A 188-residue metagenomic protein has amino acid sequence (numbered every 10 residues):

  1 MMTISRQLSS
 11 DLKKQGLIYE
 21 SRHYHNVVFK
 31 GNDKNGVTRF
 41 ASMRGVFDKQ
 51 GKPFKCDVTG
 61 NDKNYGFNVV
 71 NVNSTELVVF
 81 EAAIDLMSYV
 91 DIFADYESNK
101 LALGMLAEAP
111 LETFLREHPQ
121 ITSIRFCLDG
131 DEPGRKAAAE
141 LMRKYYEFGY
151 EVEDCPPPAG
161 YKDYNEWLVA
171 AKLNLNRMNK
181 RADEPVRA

Functional and structural regions predicted by a protein language model:
M1-T3, N32, I92, W167: Generic structural signal for bulky hydrophobic/aromatic residues embedded in well-ordered secondary structure
M1-V27, N35, A182-A188: TOPRIM metal-binding catalytic domain and adjacent DNA-binding surface shared by DnaG-type primases
S9, L86, M142: Short glycine-/small-residue-rich flexible loop motifs, especially phosphate/cofactor-binding loops
D11, G66, D163-W167: Residue-level preference for alpha-helix termini and adjacent loops
K13-K14, K30, K34, K49-K55 (+7 more regions): Context-gated lysine
Y19-E117: Phosphate-handling DNA/RNA-contact segment within nucleic-acid enzymes
T75, D91-A188: TOPRIM fold recognition
